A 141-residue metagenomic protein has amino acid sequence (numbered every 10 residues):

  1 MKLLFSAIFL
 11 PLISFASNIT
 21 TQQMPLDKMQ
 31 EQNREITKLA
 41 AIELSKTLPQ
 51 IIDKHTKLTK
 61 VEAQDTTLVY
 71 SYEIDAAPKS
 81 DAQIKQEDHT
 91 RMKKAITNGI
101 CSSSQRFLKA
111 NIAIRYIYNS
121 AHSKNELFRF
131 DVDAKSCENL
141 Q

Functional and structural regions predicted by a protein language model:
L3-I13: Sec-dependent N-terminal signal peptides
S17-T67, D75: N-proximal, solvent-exposed amphipathic alpha-helical segments enriched in charged/polar residues
Q22-Q23, L127-R129: Signature for HUH/AEP ssDNA processing cores
I51-K54, T59-S104: Mature extracytoplasmic domains of secretory-pathway proteins
Y72-P78, Y118-H122, V132-A134: A mature extracytoplasmic/lumenal domain signature
T97-F128: A short amphipathic beta-strand at an alpha->beta junction
R129-Q141: Short, low-complexity, Pro/Ser/Thr/Gly-rich segments in the mature regions of secreted, periplasmic
